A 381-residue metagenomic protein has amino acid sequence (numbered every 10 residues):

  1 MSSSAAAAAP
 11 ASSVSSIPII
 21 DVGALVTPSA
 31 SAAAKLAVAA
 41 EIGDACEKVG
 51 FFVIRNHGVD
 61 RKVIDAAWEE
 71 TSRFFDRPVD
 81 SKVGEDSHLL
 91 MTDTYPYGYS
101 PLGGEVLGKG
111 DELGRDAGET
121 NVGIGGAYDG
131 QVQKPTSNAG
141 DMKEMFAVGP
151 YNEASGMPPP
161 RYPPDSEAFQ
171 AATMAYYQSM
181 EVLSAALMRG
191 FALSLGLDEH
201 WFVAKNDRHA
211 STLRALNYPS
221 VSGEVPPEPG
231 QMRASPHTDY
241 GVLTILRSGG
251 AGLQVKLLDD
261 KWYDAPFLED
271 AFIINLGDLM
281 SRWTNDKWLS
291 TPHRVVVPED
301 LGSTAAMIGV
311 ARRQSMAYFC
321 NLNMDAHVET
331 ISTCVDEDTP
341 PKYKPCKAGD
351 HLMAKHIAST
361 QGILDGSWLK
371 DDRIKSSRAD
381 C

Functional and structural regions predicted by a protein language model:
M1-C381: Peripheral, non-catalytic segments flanking oxidoreductase cores
